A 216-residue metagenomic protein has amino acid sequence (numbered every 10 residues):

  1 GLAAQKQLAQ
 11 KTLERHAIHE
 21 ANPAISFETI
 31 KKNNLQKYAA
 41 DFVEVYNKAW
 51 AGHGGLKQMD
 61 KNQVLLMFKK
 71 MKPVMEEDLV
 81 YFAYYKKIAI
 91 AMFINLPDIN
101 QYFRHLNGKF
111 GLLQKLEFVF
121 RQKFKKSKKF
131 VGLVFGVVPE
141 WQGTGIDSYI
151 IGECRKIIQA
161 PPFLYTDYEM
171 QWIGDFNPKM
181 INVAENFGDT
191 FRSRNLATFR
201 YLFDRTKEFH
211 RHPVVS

Functional and structural regions predicted by a protein language model:
G1, K86, D98, V137 (+2 more regions): An acidic- and aromatic-residue-enriched active-site/binding cleft used to recognize and process polar
G1-S26, L196-F203: Acyl-donor-binding surface of acyltransferase catalytic domains
S26-V137: A conserved beta-strand-loop-helix scaffold within acyl/acetyltransferase catalytic domains
E117, K129, L133-Q159, N186: Conserved acetyl-CoA-binding loop-helix of GNAT-fold acetyltransferases
K128-V131, I158-G174: Conserved GNAT acetyl-CoA-binding A-motif
F135-Q142, E169-M180: Conserved beta-strand-loop-alpha-helix junction that forms the acyl-donor binding cleft
I146, H210-H212: Extended alpha-helical interface modules used as scaffolds for assembling large macromolecular complexes
Q159-A160, V183-N195: Conserved acetyl-CoA-binding loop of GNAT-fold acetyltransferases
